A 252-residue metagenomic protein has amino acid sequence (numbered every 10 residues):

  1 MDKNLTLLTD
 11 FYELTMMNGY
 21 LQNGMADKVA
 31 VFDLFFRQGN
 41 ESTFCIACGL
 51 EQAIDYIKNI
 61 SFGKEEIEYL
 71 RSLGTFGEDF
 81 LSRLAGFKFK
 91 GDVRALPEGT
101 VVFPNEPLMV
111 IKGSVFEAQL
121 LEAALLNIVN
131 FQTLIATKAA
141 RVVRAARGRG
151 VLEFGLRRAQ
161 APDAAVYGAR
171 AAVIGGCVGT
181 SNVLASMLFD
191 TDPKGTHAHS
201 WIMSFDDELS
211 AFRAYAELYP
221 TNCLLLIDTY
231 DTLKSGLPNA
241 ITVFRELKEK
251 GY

Functional and structural regions predicted by a protein language model:
M1-Y219, E246-E249: Ordered alpha/beta subdomains of enzyme catalytic regions
S210-Y252: Acidic, glycine-rich loop-and-beta core segments that form the ion-binding/anion-interacting portion of active sites
